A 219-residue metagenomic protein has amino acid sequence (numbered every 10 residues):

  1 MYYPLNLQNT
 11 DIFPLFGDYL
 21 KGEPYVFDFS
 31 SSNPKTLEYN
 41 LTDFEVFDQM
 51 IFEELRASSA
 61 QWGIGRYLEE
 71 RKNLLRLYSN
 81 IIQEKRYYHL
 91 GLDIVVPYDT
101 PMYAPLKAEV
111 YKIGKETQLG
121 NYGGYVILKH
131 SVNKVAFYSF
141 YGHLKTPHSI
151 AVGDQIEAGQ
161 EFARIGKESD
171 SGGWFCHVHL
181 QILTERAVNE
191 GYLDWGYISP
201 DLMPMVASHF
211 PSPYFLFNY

Functional and structural regions predicted by a protein language model:
M1-L75, I82-Q83, N133, S208 (+1 more regions): Terminal presequence/propeptide segments associated with secretion/organelle targeting and zymogen/polyprotein
Y3-S30, D154-Q160, R164-D170, C176-Y219: Acidic, glycine-rich catalytic/binding loops that coordinate metals and/or anionic ligands
Y67-Y88, Y98, G120-N121, Y125-K134: A short mid-domain helix/strand-loop element embedded in enzyme catalytic domains that forms or borders the active-site
E84-Q118: Short, glycine/small-residue-enriched coil/turn segments at secondary-structure junctions
H89, H130, H143, H177-H179: Histidine-centered active-site/metal-ligand motif
V96, T146-I150: Short alpha-helix capping/helix-loop boundary micro-motifs
P101-K112, I150-I165: Short, well-structured beta-strand-loop connectors
A104-K145: Zn2+-dependent peptidoglycan hydrolase active-site motif and core
